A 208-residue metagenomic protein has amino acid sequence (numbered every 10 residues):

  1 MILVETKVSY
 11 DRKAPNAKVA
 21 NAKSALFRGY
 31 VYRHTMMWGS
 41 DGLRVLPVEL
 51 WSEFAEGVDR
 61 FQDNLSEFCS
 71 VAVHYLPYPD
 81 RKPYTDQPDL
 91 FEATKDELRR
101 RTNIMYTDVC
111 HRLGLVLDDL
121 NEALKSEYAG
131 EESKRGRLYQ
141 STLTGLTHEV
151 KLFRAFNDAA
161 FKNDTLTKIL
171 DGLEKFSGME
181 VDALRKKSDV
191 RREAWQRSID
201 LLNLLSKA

Functional and structural regions predicted by a protein language model:
M1, T6-V8, C69-D96, R100 (+1 more regions): Terminal, compositionally biased segments
M1-P83: Leu/Val/Ala/Ile-rich N-terminal alpha-helices, chiefly Sec-type signal peptides and the beginnings
K7, K13, K18, K23 (+10 more regions): Context-gated lysine
P15-A17, S24, F54, V58-F68 (+6 more regions): Long amphipathic alpha-helices with heptad-repeat character, especially coiled-coil-forming segments used
G39, P47, S70, P77-Y78 (+7 more regions): Short, flexible coil/linker elements and helix-boundary hinge sites characteristic of intrinsically disordered
D86-F156, K162-N163, T167-K168: A contiguous, surface-oriented mixed alpha/beta subdomain in the mid-to-C-terminal portion of proteins that forms
R137-A208: C-terminal structured domains
